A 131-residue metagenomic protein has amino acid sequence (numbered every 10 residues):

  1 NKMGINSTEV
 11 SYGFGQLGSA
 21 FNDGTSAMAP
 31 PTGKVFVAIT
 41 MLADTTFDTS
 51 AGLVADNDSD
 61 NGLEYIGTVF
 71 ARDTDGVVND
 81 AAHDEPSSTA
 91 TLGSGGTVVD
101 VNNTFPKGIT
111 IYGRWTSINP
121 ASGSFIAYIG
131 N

Functional and structural regions predicted by a protein language model:
K2-T49: Solvent-exposed, flexible loop/coil segments flanking beta-strands in beta-rich domains
T8, L17-N22, M28, V37 (+6 more regions): Intrinsically disordered, low-complexity, compositionally biased regions/tails
G13-P31, T91-T116, F125-G130: Beta-sandwich interaction modules
D44-D56, F125-I129: Solvent-exposed interaction patches of small proteins and small membrane subunits
V54-V98: Surface-exposed intrinsically disordered loops and tails
